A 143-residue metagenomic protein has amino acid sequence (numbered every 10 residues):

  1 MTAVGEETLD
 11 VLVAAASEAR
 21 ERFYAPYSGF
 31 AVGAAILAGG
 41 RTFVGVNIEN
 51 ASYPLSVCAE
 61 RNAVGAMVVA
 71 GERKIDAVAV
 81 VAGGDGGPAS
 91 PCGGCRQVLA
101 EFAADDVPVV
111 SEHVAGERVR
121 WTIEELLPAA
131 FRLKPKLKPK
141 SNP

Functional and structural regions predicted by a protein language model:
T2-R22, E72-P143: C-terminal binding/interaction regions
R20-F23, A38, E49, M67-A70 (+1 more regions): Generic helix-packing signal
Y24-S28: Short loop/turn motifs at secondary-structure junctions and domain boundaries
G29-A38: Short beta-strand scaffold segments in enzyme catalytic cores
A38-G39, V114: Short, ordered coil/turn segments that flank beta-strands lining enzyme active or ligand-binding pockets
T42-F43: Hydrophobic "anchor" residues
N47-N62: Compact, glycine-rich, soluble single-domain proteins
N62, A66-A70, G87: Feature captures the catalytic cores and cofactor-binding loops of soluble hydro-lyases/lyases that act on carboxylate
